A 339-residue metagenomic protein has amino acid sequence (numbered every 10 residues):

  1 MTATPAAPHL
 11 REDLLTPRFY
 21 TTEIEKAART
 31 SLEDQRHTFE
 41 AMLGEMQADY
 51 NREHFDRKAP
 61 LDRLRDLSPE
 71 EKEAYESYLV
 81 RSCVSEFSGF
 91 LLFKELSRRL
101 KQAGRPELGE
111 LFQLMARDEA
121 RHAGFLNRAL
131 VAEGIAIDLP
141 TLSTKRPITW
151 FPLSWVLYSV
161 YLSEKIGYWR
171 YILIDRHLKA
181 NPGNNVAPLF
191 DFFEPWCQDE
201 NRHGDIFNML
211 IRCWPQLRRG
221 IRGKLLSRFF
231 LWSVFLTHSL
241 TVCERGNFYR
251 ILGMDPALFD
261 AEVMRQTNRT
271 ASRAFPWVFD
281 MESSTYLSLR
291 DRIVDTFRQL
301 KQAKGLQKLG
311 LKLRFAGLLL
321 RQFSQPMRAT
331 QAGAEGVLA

Functional and structural regions predicted by a protein language model:
T2-A339: Non-heme di-metal
